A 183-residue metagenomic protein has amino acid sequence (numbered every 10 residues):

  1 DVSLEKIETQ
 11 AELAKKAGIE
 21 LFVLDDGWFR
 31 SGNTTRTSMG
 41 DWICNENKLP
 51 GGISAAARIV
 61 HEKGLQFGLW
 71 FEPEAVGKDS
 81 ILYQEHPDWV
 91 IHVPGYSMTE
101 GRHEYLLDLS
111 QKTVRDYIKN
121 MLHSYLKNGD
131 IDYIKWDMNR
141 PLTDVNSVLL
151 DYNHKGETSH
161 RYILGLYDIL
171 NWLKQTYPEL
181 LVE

Functional and structural regions predicted by a protein language model:
V2-Q84, R115-N120, R161-N171: Aromatic- and glycine-enriched glycan-recognition loops and surfaces that form the carbohydrate-binding subsites
N45-G52, A56-I59, Y83-E183: Active-site neighborhood of glycoside hydrolase catalytic domains
